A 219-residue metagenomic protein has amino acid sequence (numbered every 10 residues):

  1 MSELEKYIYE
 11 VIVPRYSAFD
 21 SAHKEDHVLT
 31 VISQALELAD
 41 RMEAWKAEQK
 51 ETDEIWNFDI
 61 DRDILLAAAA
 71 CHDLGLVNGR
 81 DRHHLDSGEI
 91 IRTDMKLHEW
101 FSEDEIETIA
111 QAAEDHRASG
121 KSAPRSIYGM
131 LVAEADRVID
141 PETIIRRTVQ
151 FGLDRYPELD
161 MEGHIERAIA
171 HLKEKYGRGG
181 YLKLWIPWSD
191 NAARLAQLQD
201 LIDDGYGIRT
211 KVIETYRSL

Functional and structural regions predicted by a protein language model:
M1-P14, D40-E43: Short alpha-helical hairpin
E10-V11, R15, E114, P141: Intrinsically disordered, low-complexity activation-like regions
S17-D59, C71, A118-L219: Divalent metal-dependent phosphate-bond-processing catalytic cores, especially two-metal-ion Mg2+/Mn2+ enzymes that act
D20-T30, G75-D86, E103: Active-site metal-coordination segments of metallo-dependent hydrolases
V31-L38, R82-L97: An active-site-proximal "capping" alpha-helix that borders the catalytic cofactor pocket
A44-E48, N57-I64, E99-A113, Y128: Acidic/histidine metal-binding catalytic segments
F58-G79, H83, S87, T108-R117: His-Asp-centered metal-binding catalytic motifs of divalent-metal-dependent phosphohydrolases/nucleases
N78, L97-F101, S119-A123: Short helix-to-loop capping/linker segments positioned immediately adjacent to catalytic or ligand/cofactor-binding
